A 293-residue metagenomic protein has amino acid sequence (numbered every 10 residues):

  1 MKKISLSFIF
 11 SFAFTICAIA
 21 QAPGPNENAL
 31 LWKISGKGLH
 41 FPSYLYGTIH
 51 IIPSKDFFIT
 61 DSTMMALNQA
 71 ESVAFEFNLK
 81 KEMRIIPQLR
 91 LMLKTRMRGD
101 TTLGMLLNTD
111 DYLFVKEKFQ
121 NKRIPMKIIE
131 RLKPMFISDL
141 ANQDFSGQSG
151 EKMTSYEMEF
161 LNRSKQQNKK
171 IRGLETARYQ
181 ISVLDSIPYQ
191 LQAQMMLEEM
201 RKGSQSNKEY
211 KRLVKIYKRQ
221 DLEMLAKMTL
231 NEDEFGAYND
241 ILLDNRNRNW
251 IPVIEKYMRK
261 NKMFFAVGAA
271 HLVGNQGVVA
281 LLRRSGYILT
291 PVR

Functional and structural regions predicted by a protein language model:
M1-S5: Positively charged n-region of N-terminal signal peptides that target proteins for export
S7-C17: Bacterial N-terminal signal peptides
A18-A22: Boundary at the C-terminal end of the N-terminal hydrophobic targeting segment
G24, D56, L243-N247: A conditional alpha-helix N-cap/helix-loop micro-motif detector
L30-Y44, I49-E234, L242: Structured, acidic catalytic/metal-binding patches in enzyme active sites
A237-R293: A cross-kingdom marker for long, charged
